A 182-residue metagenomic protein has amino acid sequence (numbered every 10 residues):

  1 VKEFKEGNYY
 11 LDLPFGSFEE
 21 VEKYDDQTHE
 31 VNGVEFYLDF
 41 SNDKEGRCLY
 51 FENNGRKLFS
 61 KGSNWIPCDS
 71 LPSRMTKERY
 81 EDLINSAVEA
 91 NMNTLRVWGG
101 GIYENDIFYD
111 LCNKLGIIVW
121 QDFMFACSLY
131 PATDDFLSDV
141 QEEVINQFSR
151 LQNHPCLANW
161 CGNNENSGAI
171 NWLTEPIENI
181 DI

Functional and structural regions predicted by a protein language model:
E3-S128, L137-N159: Active-site-adjacent substrate/metal-binding segments within catalytic domains of carbohydrate-active enzymes
D134: A conserved, positively charged/aromatic
F148-I182: Active-site region of glycoside hydrolase catalytic domains
